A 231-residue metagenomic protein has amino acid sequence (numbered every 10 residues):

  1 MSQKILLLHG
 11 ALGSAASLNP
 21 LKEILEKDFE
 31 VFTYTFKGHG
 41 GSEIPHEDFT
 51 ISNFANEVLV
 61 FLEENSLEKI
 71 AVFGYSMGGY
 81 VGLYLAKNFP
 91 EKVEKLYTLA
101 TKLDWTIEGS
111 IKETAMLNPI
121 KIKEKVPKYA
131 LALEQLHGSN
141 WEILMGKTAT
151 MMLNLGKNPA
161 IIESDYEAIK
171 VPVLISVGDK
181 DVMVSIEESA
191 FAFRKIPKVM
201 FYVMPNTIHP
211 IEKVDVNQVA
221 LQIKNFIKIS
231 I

Functional and structural regions predicted by a protein language model:
S2-E47: Conserved HGGG/HGGXW glycine-rich cap/lid loop of the alpha/beta-hydrolase fold
N53-I70: Conserved acidic catalytic loop of the alpha/beta-hydrolase fold
Y80-N88, E94-K125: Flexible "cap/lid" loop of the alpha/beta hydrolase fold
K147-D165: Active-site nucleophile elbow and catalytic-triad environment of alpha/beta-hydrolase enzymes
I169, I175-V177: Short beta-strand/loop motif that positions the catalytic acidic residue of the alpha/beta-hydrolase fold
K180-V184, H209-P210: Acidic catalytic loop of the alpha/beta-hydrolase fold
S185-R194: Short alpha-helix in the alpha/beta-hydrolase fold that links the catalytic acid
M200, P205-I231: Catalytic active-site module of serine/aspartate enzymes centered on a nucleophile-bearing elbow/loop
